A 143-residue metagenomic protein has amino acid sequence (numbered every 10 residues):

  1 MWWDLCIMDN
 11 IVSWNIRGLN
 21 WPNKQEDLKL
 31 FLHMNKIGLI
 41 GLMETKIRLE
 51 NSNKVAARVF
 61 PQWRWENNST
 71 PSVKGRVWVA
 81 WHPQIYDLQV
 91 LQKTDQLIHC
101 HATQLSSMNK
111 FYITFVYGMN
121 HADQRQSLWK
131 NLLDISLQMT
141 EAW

Functional and structural regions predicted by a protein language model:
M1-T140: Short phosphate/oxyanion-binding micro-motifs
